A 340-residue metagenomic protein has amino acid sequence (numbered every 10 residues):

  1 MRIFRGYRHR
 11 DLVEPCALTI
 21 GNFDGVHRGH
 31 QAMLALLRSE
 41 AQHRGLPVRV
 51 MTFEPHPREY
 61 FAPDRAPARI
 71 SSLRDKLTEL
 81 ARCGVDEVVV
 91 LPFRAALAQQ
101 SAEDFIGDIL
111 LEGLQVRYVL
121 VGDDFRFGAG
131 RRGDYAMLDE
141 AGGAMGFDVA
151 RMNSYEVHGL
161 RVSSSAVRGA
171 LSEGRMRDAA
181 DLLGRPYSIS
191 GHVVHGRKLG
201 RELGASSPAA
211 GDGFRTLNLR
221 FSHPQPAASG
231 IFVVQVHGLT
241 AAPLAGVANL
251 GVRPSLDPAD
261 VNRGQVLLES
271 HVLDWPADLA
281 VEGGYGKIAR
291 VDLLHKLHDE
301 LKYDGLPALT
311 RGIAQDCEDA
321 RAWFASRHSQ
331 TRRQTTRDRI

Functional and structural regions predicted by a protein language model:
Y7-S72: N-terminal catalytic cores of NTP/NDP-binding nucleotidyl/phosphoryl-transfer enzymes
P57-P63, R161-V162, L301-K302: A short acidic, helix-capping loop that chelates divalent metal ions and anchors anionic groups
A68-K76, Q100-I106: Glycine-rich, highly charged phosphate/nucleotide-binding loops
S72-V88: A glycine-rich helix N-cap at a beta->alpha junction
A96-F214, D304-C317, A322, H328 (+1 more regions): Classical nucleotidyltransferase
R197-I340: Phosphate/ribose-recognition catalytic cores of enzymes acting on nucleotide-derived substrates
